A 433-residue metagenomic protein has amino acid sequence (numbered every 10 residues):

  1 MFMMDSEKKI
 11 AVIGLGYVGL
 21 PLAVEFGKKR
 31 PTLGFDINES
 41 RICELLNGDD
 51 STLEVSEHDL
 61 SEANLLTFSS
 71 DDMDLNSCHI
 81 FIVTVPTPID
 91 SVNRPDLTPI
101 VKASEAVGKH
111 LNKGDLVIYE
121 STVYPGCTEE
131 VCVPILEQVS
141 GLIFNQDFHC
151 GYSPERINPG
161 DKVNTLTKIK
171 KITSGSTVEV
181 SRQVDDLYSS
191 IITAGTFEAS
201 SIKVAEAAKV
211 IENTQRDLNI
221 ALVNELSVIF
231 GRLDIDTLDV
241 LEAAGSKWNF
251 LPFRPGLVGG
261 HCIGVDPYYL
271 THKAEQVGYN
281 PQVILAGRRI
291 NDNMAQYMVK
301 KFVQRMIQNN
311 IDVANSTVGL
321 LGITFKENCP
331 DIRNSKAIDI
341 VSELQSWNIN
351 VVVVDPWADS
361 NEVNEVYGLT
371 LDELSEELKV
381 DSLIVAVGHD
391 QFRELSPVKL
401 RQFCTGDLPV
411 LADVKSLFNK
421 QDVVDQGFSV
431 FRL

Functional and structural regions predicted by a protein language model:
F2-L433: Structural/interface elements that position substrates and couple domains in central-metabolism enzymes
